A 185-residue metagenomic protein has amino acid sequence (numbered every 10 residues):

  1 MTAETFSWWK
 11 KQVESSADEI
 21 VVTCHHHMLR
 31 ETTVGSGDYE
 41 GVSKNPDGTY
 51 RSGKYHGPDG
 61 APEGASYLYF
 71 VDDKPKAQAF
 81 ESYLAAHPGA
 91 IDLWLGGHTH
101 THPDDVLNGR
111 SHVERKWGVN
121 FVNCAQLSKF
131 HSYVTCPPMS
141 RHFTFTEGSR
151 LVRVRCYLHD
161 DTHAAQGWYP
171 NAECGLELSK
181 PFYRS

Functional and structural regions predicted by a protein language model:
M1-S111: His/acidic metal-ligating clusters that form di-metal
T101-S185: Binuclear metal-dependent phosphoesterase catalytic core
